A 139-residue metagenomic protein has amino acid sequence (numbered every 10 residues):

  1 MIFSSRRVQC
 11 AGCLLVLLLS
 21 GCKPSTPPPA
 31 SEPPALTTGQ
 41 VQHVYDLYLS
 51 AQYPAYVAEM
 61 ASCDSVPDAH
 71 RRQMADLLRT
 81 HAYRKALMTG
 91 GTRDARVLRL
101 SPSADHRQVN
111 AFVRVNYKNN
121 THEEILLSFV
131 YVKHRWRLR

Functional and structural regions predicted by a protein language model:
M1-S20: Sec-dependent bacterial lipoprotein signal peptides
C13, C22-P24, C63: Disulfide-bonded cysteines in secreted/extracellular proteins and peptides
C22-S50: Short, low-complexity N-terminal intrinsically disordered segments enriched in polar/charged residues
T38-Y45, Y53, V57, A75 (+1 more regions): Extracytoplasmic/secreted envelope proteins and their assembly/folding machinery, especially bacterial periplasmic
S50-D68: Short, well-ordered alpha-helical segments enriched in acidic and aromatic residues
A69-A75: A short, aromatic/hydrophobic, helix- or strand-capping loop or linear motif that either lines the entrance/gate
A75-E123: Surface-exposed, charged secondary-structure patches
H122-R139: Short beta-strand edge/turn micro-motifs at domain boundaries
